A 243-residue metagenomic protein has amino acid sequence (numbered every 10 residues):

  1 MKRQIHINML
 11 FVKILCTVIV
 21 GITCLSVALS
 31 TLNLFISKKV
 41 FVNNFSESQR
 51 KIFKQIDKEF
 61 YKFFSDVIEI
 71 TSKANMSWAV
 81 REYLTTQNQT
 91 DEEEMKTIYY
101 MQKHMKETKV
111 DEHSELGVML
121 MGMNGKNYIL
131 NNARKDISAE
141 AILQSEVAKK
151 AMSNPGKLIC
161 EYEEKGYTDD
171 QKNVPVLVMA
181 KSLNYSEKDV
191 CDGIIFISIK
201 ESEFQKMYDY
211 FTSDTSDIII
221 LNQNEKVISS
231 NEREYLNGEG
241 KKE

Functional and structural regions predicted by a protein language model:
M1-N8, V40, E47-S48, I159-E164 (+3 more regions): N-terminal sensory and localization modules of signal-transduction and trafficking proteins
H6-N88: Juxtamembrane extracytoplasmic/periplasmic/luminal helical "stalk" adjacent to the first N-terminal
R50, I68, Q102-M105, A148 (+3 more regions): Extracytoplasmic/secreted envelope proteins and their assembly/folding machinery, especially bacterial periplasmic
S65-Y100, L120-K135: Extracellular/periplasmic ligand-binding regions of membrane signal-transduction receptors
T71, E115-L120, S216-I219: Short, hydrophobic-rich beta-strand element in sensory/regulatory alpha-beta domains
Y100-V110, E187-K188, G193-Y235: Solvent-exposed, extracytoplasmic
V110-G117, G122-S198: Extracytoplasmic/periplasmic ligand-binding sensor regions of membrane-associated signaling proteins
Y128-A139, V227-E243: GAF sensory domains
